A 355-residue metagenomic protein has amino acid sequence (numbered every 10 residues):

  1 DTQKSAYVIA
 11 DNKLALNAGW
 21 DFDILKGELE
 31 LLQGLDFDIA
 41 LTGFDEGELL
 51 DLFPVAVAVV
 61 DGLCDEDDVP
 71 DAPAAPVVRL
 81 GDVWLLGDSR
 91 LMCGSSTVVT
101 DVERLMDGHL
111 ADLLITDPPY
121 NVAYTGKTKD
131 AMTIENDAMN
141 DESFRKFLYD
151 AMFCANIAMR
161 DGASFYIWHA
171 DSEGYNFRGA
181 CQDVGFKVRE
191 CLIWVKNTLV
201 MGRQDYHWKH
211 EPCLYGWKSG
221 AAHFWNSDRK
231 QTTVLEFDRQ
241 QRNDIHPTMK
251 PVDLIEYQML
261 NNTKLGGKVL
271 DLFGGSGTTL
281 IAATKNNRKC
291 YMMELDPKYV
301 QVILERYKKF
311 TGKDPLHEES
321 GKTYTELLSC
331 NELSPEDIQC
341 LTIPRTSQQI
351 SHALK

Functional and structural regions predicted by a protein language model:
D1-V300: Core catalytic lobe of class I
W84-E103, L304-P344: S-adenosyl-L-methionine
V122-E135, L327, N331-P344, Q349-K355: S-adenosylmethionine
I255, T311, I350-L354: Intrinsically disordered, low-complexity segments enriched in polar/charged small residues
Y291-E294, E305, P344-S347: Accessory (non-catalytic) regions of SAM-dependent nucleic-acid methyltransferases and partner specificity/recognition
